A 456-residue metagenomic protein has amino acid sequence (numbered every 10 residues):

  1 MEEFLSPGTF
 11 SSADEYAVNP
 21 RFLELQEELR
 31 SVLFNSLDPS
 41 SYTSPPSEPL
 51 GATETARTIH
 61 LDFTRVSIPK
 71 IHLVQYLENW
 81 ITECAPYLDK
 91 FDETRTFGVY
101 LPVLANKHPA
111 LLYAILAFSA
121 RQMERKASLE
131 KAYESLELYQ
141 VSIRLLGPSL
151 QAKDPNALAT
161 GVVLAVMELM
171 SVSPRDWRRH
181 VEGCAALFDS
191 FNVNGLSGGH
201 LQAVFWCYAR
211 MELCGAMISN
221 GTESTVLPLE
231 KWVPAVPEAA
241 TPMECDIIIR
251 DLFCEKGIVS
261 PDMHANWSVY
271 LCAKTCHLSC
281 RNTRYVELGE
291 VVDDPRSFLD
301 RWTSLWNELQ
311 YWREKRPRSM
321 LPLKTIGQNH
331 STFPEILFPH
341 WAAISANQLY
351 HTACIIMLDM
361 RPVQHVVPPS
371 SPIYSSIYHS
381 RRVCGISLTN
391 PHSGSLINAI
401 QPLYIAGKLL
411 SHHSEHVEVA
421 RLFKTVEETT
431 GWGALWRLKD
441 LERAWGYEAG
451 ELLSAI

Functional and structural regions predicted by a protein language model:
M1-R95, L104-K107, A444-I456: Charge-rich, intrinsically disordered regulatory segments
S47-L50, D62-R65, Y76-E78, E93-T96 (+2 more regions): Cytosolic regulatory protein-protein interaction regions
P49-K153, M170-V172, G215-N220, I249-K256 (+3 more regions): C-terminal transcriptional activation/regulatory domains of eukaryotic transcription factors
G98-L104, A114-S128, E137-D176, V181-V193 (+5 more regions): Hydrophobic/aromatic-rich effector regions of fungal transcription factors
H108, K153-N156, W177, S197-L201 (+4 more regions): Helix-start/N-cap signature of alpha-helical segments
S128, A132-S135, P174-W177, P295-W302 (+4 more regions): Flexible, glycine- and charge-enriched loops at secondary-structure boundaries
V166-H277: Acidic/serine-rich, low-complexity amphipathic helices located in mid- to C-terminal regulatory regions
I397, H413-I456: C-terminal region signature
